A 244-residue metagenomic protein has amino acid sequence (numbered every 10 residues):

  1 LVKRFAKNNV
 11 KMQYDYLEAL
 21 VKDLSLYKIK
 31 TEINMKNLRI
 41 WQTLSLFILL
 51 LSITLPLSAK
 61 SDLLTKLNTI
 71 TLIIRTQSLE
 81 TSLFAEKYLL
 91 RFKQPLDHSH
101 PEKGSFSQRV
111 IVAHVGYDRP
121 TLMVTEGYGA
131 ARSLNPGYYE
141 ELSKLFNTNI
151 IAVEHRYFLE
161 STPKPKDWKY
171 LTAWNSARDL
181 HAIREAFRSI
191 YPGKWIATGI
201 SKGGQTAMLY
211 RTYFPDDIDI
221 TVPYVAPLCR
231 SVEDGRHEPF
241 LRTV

Functional and structural regions predicted by a protein language model:
Y16, D23-D62: Bacterial Sec-dependent N-terminal signal peptides
A59-T148: Catalytic-loop region of hydrolases
Y128, E154-F158, P227: Short beta-to-alpha linker loops that shape the active-site pocket of alpha/beta-hydrolase fold enzymes
S143-E160: Conserved alpha/beta-hydrolase
Y170-R188: Alpha/beta-hydrolase active-site loop
Y191-I200: Alpha/beta-hydrolase fold nucleophile elbow
G199-G203, A207: Gly/Ala-rich beta-loop-alpha elbow adjacent to hydrolase catalytic centers
I218-V244: A catalytic-pocket lid/entrance helix-loop region that shapes and gates access to the active site across common
